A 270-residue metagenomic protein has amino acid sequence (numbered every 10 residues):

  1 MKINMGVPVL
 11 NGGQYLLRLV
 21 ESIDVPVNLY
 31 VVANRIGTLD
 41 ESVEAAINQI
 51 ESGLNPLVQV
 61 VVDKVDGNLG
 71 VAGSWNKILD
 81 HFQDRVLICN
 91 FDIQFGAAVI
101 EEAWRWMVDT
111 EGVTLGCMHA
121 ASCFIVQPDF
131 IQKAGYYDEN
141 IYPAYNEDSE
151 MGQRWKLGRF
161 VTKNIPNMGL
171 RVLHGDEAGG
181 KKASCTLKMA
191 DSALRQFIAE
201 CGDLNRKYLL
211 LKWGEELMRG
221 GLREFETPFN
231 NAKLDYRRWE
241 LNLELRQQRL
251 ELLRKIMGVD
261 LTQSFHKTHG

Functional and structural regions predicted by a protein language model:
N11-V25: Short, well-formed alpha-helical segments that are part of the catalytic scaffolds of diverse glycosyltransferases
I23-D63: Acidic donor-binding segment of Leloir-type glycosyltransferases
V65-F82: Glycine-rich, basic loop-to-helix element that forms the pyrophosphate-binding segment of sugar-nucleotide handling
Q83-Q94: Short beta-strand-to-loop acidic/aromatic patch adjacent to the donor-nucleotide binding site
A98-L115: Conserved donor-nucleotide/metal-binding helix-loop-beta segment in metal-dependent transferases, i.e., the alpha-helix
S122-G135: Conserved nucleotide-sugar donor-binding and metal-coordinating catalytic region shared by glycosyltransferases
A144-E150: Acidic donor-binding loop at a coil-to-helix junction in glycosyltransferase catalytic cores that engages
Q153-G270: C-terminal catalytic/acceptor-binding lobe
